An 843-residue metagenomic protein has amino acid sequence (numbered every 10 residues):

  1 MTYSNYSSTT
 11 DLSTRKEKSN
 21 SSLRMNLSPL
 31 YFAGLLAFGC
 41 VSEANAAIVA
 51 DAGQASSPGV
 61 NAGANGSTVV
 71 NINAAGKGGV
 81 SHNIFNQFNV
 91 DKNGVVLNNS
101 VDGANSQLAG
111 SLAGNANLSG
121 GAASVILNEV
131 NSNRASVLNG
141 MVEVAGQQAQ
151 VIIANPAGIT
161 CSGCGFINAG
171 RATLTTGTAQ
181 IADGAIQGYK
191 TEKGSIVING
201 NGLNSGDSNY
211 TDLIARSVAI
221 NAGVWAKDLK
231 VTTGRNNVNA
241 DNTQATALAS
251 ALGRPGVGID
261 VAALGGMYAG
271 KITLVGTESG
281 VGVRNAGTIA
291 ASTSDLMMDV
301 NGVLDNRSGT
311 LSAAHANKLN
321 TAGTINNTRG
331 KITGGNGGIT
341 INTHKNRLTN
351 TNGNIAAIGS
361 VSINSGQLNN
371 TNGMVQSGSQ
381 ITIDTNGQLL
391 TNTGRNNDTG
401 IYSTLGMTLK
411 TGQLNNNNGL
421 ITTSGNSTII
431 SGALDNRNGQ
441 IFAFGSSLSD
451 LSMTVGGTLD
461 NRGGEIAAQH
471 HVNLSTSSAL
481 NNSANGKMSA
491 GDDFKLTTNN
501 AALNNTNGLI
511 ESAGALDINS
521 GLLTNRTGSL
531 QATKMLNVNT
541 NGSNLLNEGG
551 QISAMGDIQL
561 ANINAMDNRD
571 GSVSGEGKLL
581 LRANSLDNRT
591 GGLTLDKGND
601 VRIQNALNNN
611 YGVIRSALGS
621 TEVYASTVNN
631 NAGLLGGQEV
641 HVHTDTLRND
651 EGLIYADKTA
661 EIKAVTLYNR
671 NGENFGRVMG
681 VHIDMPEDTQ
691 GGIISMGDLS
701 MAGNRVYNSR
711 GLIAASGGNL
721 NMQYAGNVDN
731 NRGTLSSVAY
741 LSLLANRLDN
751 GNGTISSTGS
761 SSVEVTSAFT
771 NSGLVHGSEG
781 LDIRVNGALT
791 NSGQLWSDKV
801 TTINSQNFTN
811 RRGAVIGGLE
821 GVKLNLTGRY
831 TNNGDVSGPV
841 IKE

Functional and structural regions predicted by a protein language model:
T2-A46, Q54-G63, N73-G78, Y268 (+29 more regions): Terminal non-domain segments
T2-S7, D11-S28, G34-S292, D299: Solvent-exposed adhesion/ligand-recognition segments of exported proteins
S8, T14, C40, R395 (+6 more regions): Exposed, low-complexity/repetitive linear segments and helix-based recognition motifs, biased toward charged/polar
R15, N26, L30-V41, T351 (+29 more regions): Low-complexity, intrinsically disordered/propeptide-like segments
E17-L23, A64-G66, D102-G120, A145-Q147 (+7 more regions): Intrinsically disordered, low-complexity coil segments
I72, F88, A116-L118, S124-N131 (+36 more regions): Well-ordered beta-strand segments characteristic of repetitive beta-sheet solenoids
N86-F88, G114-L118, S136-V144, I159-F166 (+32 more regions): Short, T/G/N/S-enriched strand-turn elements that build extracellular solenoid repeat scaffolds
